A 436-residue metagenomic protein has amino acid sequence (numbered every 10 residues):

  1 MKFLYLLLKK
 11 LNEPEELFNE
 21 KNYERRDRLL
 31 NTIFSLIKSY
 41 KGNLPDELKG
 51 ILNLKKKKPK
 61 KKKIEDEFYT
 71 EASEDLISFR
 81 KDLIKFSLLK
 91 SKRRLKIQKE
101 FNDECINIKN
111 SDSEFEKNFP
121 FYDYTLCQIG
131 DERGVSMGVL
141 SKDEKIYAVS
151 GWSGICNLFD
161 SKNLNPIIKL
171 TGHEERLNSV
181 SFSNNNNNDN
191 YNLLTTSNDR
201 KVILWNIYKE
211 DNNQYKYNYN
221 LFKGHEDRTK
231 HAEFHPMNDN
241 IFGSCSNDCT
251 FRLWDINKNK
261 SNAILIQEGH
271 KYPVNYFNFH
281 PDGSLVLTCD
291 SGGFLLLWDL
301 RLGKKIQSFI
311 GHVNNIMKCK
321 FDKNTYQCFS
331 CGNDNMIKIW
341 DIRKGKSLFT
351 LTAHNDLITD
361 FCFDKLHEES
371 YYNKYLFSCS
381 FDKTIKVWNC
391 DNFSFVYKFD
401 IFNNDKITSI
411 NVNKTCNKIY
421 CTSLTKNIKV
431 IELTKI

Functional and structural regions predicted by a protein language model:
M1-R133: Intrinsically disordered terminal extensions that flank WD40 beta-propeller domains in eukaryotic WD-repeat scaffold
C127-G154: Beta-strand-rich domains and repeat architectures in extracellular enzymes and scaffolds, especially beta-propellers
Q128-V135, T171-L177, F222-T229, Q267-V274 (+3 more regions): WD40/WD-repeat beta-propeller blade N-cap
G134, D143, P166, R176 (+16 more regions): WD40/WD-repeat beta-propeller blade-loop signature
G138-E144, V180-Y191, A232-N240, F277-S284 (+4 more regions): Loop/turn segments within WD40 beta-propeller blades
S150-S153, T196-R200, E226, S244-D248 (+4 more regions): Conserved strand-to-loop turn within each blade of WD40 beta-propeller repeats
C156-D160, V180, V202-N206, A232 (+8 more regions): WD40-repeat beta-propellers
I407-I436: Blade-level signature of beta-propeller repeat domains, shared across WD40, Kelch, NHL, RCC1 and BNR/Asp-box propellers
